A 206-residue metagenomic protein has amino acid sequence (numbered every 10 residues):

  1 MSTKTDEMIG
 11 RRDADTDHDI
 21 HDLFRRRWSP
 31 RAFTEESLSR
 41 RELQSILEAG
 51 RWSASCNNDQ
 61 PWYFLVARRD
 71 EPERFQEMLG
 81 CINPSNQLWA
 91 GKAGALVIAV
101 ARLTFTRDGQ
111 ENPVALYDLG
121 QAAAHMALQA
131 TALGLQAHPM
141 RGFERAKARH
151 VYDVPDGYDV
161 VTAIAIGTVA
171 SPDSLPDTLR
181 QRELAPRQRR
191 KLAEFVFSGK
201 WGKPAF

Functional and structural regions predicted by a protein language model:
M1-F206: Acidic, surface-exposed loops and disordered segments
